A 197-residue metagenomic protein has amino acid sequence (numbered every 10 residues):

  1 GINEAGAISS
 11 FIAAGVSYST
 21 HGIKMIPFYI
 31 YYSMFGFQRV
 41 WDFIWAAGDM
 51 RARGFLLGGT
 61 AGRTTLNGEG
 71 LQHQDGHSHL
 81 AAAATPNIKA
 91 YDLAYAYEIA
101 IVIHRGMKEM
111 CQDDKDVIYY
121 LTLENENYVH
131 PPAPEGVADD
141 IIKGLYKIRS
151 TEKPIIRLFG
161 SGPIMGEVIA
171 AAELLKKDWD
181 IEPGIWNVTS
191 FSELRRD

Functional and structural regions predicted by a protein language model:
G1, A94, K147-S150, D197: Proteins with a high burden of low-complexity, intrinsically disordered sequence enriched in S/T/G/P/A and R, requiring
G1-P131, G136-D140, N187, S192: Thiamine diphosphate
K108, A138-P183: Long hydrophobic segments that form regular secondary structure
V129-P131, G166-V168, E193-D197: Short acidic/glycine-rich loop or secondary-structure boundary segments that cap or lie
D180-D197: Active-site rim loops that border cofactor/substrate pockets in soluble metabolic enzymes
